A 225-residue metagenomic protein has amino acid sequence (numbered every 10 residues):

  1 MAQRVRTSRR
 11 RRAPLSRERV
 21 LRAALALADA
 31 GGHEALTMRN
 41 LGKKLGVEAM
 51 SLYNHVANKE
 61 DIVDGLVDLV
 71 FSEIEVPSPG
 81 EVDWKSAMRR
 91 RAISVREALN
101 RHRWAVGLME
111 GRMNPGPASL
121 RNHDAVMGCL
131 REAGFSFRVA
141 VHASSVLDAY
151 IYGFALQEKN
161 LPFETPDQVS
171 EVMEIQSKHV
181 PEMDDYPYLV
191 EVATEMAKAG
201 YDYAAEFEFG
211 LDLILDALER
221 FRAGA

Functional and structural regions predicted by a protein language model:
M1-N40, K44-V47, V56-D64: Basic, helix-initiating cap at the start of DNA-binding domains
M1-V5, N160-A225: C-terminal peripheral helix-coil segments that are non-catalytic and often amphipathic
R19-A26, D61-P77, A87-S94, R121 (+1 more regions): Alpha-helical structural segments
A23-G31, L69, E73, P77-G80 (+4 more regions): Solvent-exposed, amphipathic alpha-helical segments
H55-V56, A143: Residues in the recognition helix of alpha-helical DNA-binding motifs
V76-R121, F137-A140, S144-L147: Hydrophobic alpha-helical connector segments
A125-S177: A contiguous pocket-lining binding segment that forms or flanks enzyme active sites
